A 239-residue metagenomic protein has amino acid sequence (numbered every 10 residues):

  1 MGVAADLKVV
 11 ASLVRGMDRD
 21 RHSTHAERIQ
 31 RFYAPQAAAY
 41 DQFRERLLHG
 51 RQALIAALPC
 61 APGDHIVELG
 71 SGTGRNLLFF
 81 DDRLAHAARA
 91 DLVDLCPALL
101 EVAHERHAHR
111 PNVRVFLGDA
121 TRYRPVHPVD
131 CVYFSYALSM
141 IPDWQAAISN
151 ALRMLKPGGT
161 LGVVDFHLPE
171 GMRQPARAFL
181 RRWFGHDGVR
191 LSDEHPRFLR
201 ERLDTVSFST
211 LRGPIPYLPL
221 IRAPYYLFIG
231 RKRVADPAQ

Functional and structural regions predicted by a protein language model:
G2-C60, R75-F79, P175-F179: Conserved class I S-adenosyl-L-methionine
D20-S23, E27, F43, G162-I221: C-terminal alpha-helical "lid/dimerization" subdomain adjacent to the S-adenosyl-L-methionine
H65-R122: Class I SAM-dependent methyltransferase SAM/SAH-binding core
A85, I141-P142, L155-K156: Helix-to-beta-strand junctions that scaffold the AdoMet/dcAdoMet cofactor pocket in Class I SAM-dependent enzymes
T121-V132: A short acidic, Gly/Pro-enriched loop at the edge of an enzyme's catalytic core that lines a small-molecule cofactor
C131-D143: A short SAM/SAH-binding and catalytic strip from SAM-dependent methyltransferases
Q145-P157: A short glycine-rich, Lys/Arg-flanked "PGG" loop and its adjoining helix->strand segment in the class I
F228-Q239: C-terminal lobe and adjacent flexible extensions of AdoMet/dcAdoMet transferase-like proteins
